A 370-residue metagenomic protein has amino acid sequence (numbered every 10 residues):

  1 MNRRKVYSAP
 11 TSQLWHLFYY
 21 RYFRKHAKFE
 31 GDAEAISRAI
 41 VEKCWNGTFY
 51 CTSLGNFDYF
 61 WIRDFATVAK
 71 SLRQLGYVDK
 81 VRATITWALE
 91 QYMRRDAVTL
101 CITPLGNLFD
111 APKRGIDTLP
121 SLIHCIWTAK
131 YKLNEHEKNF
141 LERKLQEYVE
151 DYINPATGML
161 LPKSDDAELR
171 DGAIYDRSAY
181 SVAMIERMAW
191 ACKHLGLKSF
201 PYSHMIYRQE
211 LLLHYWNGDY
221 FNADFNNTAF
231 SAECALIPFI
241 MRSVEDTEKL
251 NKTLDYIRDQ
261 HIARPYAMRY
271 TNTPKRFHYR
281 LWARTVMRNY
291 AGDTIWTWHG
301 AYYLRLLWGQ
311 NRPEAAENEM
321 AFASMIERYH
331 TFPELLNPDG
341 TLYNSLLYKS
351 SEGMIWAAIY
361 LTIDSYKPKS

Functional and structural regions predicted by a protein language model:
M1-F60, R82-A83, W87, D96: Low-complexity, Ser/Thr/Pro/Gly-enriched N-terminal "stalk/linker" regions
N2-H16, G47-A66, R73, T103-P120 (+5 more regions): Solvent-exposed loop and edge beta-strand segments that line ligand/cofactor-binding and catalytic clefts
V6, P10-H26, A66-V78, P120-H136 (+4 more regions): Well-ordered alpha-helical scaffold segments within catalytic/enzyme domains
H16-I36, L75, M93, I126-Y180 (+3 more regions): Active-site acid/base region of carbohydrate-active enzymes
F29-I36, G76-Q91, L133-D151, H194-N217 (+2 more regions): Extended, well-ordered alpha-helical scaffold segments
F57, R95-C101, A156-A167, I174-K275 (+2 more regions): Catalytic cores of carbohydrate-active enzymes
D58-A156, V182, T294-L304, M320 (+1 more regions): Aromatic-rich carbohydrate-recognition surfaces in CAZymes
D293-P333: C-terminal hydrophobic structural anchor segments that stabilize assembly/packing rather than catalytic chemistry
